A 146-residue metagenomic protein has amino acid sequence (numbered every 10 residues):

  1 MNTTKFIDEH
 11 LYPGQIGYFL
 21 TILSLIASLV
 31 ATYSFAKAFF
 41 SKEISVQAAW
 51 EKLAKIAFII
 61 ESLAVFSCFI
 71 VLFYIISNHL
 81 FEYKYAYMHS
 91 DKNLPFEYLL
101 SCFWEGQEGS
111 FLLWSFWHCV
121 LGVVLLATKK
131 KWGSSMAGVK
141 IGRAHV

Functional and structural regions predicted by a protein language model:
N2-R143: Polytopic transmembrane helical bundles with strong interfacial aromatic enrichment
